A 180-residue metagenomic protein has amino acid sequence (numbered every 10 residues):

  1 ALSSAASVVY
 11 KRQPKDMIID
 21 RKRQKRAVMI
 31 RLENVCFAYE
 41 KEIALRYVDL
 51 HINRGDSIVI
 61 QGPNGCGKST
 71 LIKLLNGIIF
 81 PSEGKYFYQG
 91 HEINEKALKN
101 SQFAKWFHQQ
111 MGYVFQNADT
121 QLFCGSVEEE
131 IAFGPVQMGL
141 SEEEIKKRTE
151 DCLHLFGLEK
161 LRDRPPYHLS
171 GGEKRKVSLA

Functional and structural regions predicted by a protein language model:
A1-Q13: Single conserved hydrophobic/aromatic residue that forms the stacking wall/gate of nucleotide- or nucleobase-binding
V59, V177-A180: ABC ATPase nucleotide-binding domain "signature" region
Q61-P63: The feature captures the beta-strand-to-loop junction immediately N-terminal to the Walker
N76: Helix-to-loop junction immediately C-terminal to a conserved catalytic motif
G84-K96, F107: Conserved ABC transporter NBD signature motif
E143-L161: Conserved ABC ATPase "signature" region
P165-L169, E173: Conserved ABC ATPase signature
